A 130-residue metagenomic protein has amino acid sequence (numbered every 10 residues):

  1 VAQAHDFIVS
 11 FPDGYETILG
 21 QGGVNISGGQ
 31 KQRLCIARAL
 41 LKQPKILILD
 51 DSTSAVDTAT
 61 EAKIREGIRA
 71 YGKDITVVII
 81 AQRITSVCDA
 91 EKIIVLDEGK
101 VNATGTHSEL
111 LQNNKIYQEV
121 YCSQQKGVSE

Functional and structural regions predicted by a protein language model:
H5-L34, L49-S52, V56-A59, K126-E130: ABC-fold ATPase nucleotide-binding domain signature/coupling loops
I8-G14, E66, A70, C88-E130: C-terminal portion of ABC ATPase nucleotide-binding domains
I36, I80: Hydrophobic anchor residue at the start of the ABC signature
L41-K45, D74: A short, proline-enriched helix->beta-strand linker immediately N-terminal to the Walker B motif in ABC-type P-loop
D57-G67: Conserved D-loop/post-Walker B switch-helix segment of ABC ATPase nucleotide-binding domains
T60, R83-D89: Helical "lid/switch" subdomain of P-loop NTPase nucleotide-binding domains
A70-I79, V87: Conserved catalytic loops of ABC-family nucleotide-binding domains
A81-R83, S123: Catalytic "switch" loops of ABC-type ATPases
